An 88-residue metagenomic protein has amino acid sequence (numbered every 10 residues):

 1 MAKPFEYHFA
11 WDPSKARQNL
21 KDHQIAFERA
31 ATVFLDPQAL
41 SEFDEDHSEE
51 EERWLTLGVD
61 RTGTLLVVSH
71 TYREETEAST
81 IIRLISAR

Functional and structural regions predicted by a protein language model:
M1-R88: Ribonuclease/tRNase effector modules and their secretory precursors
